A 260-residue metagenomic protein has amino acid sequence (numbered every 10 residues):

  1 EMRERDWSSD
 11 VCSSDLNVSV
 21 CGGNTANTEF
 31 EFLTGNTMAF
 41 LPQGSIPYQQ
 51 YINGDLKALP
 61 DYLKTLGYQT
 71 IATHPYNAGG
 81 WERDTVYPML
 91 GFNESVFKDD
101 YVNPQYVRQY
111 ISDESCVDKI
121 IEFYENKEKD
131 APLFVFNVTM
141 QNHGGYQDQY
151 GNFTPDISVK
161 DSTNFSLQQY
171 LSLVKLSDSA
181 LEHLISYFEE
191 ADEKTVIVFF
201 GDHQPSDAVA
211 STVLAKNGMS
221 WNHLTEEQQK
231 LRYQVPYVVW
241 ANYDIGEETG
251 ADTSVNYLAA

Functional and structural regions predicted by a protein language model:
R3-A260: Solvent-exposed soluble domains appended to multi-pass membrane proteins
